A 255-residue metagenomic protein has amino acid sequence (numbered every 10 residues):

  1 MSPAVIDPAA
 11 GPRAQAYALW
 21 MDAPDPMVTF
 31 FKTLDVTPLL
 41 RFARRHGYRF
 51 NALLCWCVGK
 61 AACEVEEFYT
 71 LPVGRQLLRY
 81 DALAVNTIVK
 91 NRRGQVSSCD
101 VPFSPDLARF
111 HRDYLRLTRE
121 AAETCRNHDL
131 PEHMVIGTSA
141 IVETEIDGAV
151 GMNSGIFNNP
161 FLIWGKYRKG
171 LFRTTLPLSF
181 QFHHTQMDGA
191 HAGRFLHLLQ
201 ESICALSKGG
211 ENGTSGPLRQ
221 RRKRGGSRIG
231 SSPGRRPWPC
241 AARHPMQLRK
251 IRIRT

Functional and structural regions predicted by a protein language model:
M1-Y48: N-terminal beta-alpha "docking/capping" segments at the starts of catalytic domains in thioester/acy l-group-handling
M27-K32, L39-R45, G94-A108, M187: Acyl-group handling in specialized metabolite and lipid biosynthesis
L39-E64, L176-F195: Acyl activation and transfer enzymes in specialized metabolism, enriched for ANL adenylate-forming modules
F68-D100, D129-E132: Small-residue-rich loop/turn and linker elements
N91-I146: Helical lid/core segments from catalytic subdomains that handle acyl or acyl-like groups
L130-E145, P160-L199: Histidine-centered acyl-transfer/condensation active-site motif and its immediate structural neighborhood
Q220, H244-Q247: Low-complexity, intrinsically disordered or signal/transmembrane-proximal segments
